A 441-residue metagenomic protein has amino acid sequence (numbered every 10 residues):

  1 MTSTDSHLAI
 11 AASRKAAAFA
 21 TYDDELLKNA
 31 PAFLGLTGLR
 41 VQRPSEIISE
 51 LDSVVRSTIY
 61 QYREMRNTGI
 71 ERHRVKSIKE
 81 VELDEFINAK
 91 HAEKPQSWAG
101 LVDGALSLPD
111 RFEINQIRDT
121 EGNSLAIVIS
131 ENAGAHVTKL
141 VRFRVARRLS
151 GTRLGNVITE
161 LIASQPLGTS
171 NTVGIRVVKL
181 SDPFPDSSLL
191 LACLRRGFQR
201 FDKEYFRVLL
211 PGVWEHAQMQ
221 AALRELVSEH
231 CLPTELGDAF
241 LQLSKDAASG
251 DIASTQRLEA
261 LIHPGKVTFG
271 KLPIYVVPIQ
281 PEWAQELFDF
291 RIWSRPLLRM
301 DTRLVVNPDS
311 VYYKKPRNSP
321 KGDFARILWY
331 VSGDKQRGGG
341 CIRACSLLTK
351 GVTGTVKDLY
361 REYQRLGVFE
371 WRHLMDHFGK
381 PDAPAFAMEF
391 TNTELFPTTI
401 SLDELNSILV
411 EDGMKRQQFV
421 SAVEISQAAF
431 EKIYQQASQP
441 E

Functional and structural regions predicted by a protein language model:
M1-A18: Active-site neighborhoods of divalent-metal-dependent phosphate/nucleic-acid chemistry enzymes
A17-A18, D24-D110, I127-I129: Acidic, PIN/NYN-like endoribonuclease modules and their adjacent C-terminal/linker elements
Q116, G122-N132, K139: Conserved beta-strand in the GNAT
H136-L149, I175: Conserved acetyl-CoA binding element of GNAT-fold acetyltransferases
S150-L167, L191: Conserved acetyl-CoA-binding loop-helix of GNAT-fold acetyltransferases
P166-P183, E204: Conserved GNAT acetyl-CoA-binding A-motif
S188, L194-T302, G340, G351-E441: Contiguous surface segments at macromolecular interaction interfaces
P316-G333: Short coil-to-beta transition motif at edge beta-strands of beta-rich domains
